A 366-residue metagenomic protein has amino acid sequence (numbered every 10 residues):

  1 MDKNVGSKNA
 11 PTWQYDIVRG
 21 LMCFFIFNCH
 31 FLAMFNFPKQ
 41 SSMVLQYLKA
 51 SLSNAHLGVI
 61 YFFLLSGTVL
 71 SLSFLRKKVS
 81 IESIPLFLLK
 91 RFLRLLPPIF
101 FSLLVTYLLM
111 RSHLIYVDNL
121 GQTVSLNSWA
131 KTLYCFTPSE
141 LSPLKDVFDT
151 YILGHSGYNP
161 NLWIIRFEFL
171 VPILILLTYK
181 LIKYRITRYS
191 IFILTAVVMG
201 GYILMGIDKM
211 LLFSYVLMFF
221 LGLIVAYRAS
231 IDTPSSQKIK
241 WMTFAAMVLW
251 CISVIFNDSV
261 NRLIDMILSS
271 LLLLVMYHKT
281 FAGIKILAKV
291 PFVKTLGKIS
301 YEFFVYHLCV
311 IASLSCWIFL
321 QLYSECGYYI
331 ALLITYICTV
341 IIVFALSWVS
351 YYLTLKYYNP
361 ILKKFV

Functional and structural regions predicted by a protein language model:
M1-T12: Short, Lys/Arg-rich, polar N-terminal cytosolic tail immediately upstream of the first transmembrane signal-anchor
T12-W13, Y47-V59, I152-F167, Y202-L221 (+3 more regions): Interfacial loop-to-helix transition and helix-capping segments at the boundaries of transmembrane helices
W13-R76, L96-I99, L103, Y277 (+2 more regions): Functionally critical transmembrane alpha-helices in membrane proteins and complexes, commonly lining
V18, H56-V59, F74-C135, V171 (+7 more regions): Transmembrane alpha-helical segments and their boundary/interface "anchor" motifs in multi-pass integral membrane
V18-L21, N28, L57-L65, I165-L174 (+5 more regions): Membrane-embedded alpha-helical segments of multi-pass membrane proteins, especially the transmembrane helices
Y47, S51, F100-F169, I173 (+1 more regions): Membrane-interface helix-loop-helix regions
F167-V197, A226-W241, S324-G327: Solvent-exposed interhelical
F219, I224, M247-L355: Alpha-helical transmembrane segments of multi-pass integral membrane proteins
